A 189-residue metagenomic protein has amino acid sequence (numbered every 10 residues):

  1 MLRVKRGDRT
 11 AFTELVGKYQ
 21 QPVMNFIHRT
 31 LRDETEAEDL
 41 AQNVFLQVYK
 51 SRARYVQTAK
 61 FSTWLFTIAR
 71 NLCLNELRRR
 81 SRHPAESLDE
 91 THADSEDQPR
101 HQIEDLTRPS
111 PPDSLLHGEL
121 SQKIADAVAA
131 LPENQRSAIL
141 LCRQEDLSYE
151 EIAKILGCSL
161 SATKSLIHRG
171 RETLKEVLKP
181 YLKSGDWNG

Functional and structural regions predicted by a protein language model:
R3, R32, A85-D89, H101 (+4 more regions): C-terminal edge and immediately downstream basic/flexible tail or linker adjoining helix-turn-helix-like DNA-binding
K5-E14, M24-N43, L160, L182-G189: Short, charged helix-capping/linker segments at alpha-helix termini
K5-R6, R32-E34, F45-K60, R79-R80: Sigma70-family region 2
V16-E34, S51, V128, T173 (+1 more regions): Amphipathic, Lys/Arg- and hydrophobic-enriched alpha-helical face
N25, D39-L46, A59-N71: Structural recognition of an alpha-helix C-terminal capping motif at a helix-to-coil junction
A53-Q57, T67-L88: Arg/Lys-rich amphipathic alpha helix in sigma70-family domain 2
L74, A127, Q135, L141-Q144 (+2 more regions): DNA-recognition helix of helix-turn-helix
L77-Q102, L115: Short, basic/polar amphipathic helix motif occurring as a linker/hinge flanking DNA-binding modules in transcription
